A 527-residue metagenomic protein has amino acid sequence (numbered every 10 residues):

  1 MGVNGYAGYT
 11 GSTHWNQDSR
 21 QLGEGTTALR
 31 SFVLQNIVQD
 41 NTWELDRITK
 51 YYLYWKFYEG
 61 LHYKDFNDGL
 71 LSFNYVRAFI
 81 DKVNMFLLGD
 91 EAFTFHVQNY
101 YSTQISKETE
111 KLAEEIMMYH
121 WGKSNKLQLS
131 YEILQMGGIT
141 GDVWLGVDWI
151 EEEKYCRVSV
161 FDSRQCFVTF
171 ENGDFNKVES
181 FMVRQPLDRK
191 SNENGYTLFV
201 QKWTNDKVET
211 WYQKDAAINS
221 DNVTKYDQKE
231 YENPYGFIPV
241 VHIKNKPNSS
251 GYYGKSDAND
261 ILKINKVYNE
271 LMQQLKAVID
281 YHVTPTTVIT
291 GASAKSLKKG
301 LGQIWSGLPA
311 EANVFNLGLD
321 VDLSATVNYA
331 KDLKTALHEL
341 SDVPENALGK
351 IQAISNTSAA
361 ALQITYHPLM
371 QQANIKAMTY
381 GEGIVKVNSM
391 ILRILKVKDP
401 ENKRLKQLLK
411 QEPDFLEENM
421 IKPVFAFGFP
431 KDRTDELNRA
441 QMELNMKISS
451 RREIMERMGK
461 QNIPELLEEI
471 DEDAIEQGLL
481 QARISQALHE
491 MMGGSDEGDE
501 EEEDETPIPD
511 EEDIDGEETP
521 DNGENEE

Functional and structural regions predicted by a protein language model:
M1-F161, Q165-C166, N176, N522-N525: Extended, helix-rich architectural segments
W43-K64, M182-N219, G302-N316: An N-terminal domain-start capping segment
H96, Y100, Q104, A312-L317 (+1 more regions): Short glycine/proline-rich turn/loop motifs
E108-A113, W121-L129, D260, I264-V267 (+3 more regions): Short amphipathic alpha-helical segments
Y131-Q135, D148-I150, D280-T290, A347-A353 (+2 more regions): Short coil/turn segments at secondary-structure boundaries
Y131-S250: Extended, regular secondary-structure scaffolds
S220-I364: Extended, charged amphipathic alpha-helical segments
Q303-A310, V321-A325, Y329-E527: C-terminal helix-loop subdomains that flank or include functional centers
